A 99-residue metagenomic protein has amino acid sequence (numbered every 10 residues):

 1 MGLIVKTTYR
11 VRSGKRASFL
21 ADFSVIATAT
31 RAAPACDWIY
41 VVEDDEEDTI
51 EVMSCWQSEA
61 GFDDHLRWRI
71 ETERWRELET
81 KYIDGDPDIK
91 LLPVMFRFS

Functional and structural regions predicted by a protein language model:
L3-Y9, I39-R67: Short, well-ordered beta-strand segments in beta-rich or mixed alpha/beta enzyme and ligand-binding folds
R10-L20: Short, surface-exposed ligand-recognition loops at beta-strand->loop->(often short) alpha-helix junctions that present
K15-A17, A60-F62, R97: Residue-level signal for secondary-structure boundary sites
V25-D37, C55-K90: An amphipathic, aromatic/His-enriched active-site/gating alpha helix that lines ligand/cofactor pockets
L91-S99: Short, low-order "capping/linker" segments at domain edges
